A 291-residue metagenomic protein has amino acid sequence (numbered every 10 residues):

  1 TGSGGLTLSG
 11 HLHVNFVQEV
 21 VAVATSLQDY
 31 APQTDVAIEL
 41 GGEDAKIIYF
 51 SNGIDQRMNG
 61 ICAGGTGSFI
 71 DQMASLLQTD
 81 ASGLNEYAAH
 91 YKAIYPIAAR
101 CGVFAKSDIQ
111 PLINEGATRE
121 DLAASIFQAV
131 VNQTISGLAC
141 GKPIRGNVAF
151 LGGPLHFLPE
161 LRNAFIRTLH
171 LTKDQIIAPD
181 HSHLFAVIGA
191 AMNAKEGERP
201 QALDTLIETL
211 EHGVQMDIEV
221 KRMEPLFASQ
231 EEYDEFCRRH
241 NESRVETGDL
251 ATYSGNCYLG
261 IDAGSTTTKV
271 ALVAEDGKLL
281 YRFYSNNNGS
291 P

Functional and structural regions predicted by a protein language model:
T1-V21, Y49-R57, Y284-N287, P291: Short beta-strand-loop/turn "lid" adjacent to the catalytic site in phosphate-handling enzymes
G2-S3, L40-D44, T66, G152-L158 (+1 more regions): A short acidic Gly-Thr/Ser loop motif
G4-G5, A139-T168, P179-H183: Glycine-rich phosphate-binding loops at beta-strand->alpha-helix junctions
T34-S51, D249-E275: Gly/Thr-rich phosphate-binding beta-strand-loop-beta motif of the actin/hexokinase/Hsp70
N52-A93, C101, H183, M192-E196 (+1 more regions): Glycine-rich phosphate-binding loop plus the immediately following alpha-helix
I70-Q72, A178-Q215: Glycine-rich phosphate-binding/hydrolytic loop that grips phosphoryl groups
A105-S136: Adenine-nucleotide phosphate-binding core of ATP-dependent small-molecule kinases
E196-G260, G264: Flexible inter-domain linker/hinge segments
